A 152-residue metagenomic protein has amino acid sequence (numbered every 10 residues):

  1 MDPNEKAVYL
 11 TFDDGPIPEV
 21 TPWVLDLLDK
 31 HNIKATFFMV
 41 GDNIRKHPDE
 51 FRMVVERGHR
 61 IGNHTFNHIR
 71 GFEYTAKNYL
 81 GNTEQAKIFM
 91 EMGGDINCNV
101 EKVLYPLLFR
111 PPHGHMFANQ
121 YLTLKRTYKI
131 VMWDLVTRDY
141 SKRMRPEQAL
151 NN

Functional and structural regions predicted by a protein language model:
M1-F72, N78, Q85, F89 (+1 more regions): Active-site beta->alpha N-cap acidic-glycine motif
V20, I69-N99, H115-N152: Alpha-helical scaffold elements lining the catalytic groove of polysaccharide deacetylases
N99-L108: A short coil-to-beta-strand element that immediately follows conserved catalytic motifs
